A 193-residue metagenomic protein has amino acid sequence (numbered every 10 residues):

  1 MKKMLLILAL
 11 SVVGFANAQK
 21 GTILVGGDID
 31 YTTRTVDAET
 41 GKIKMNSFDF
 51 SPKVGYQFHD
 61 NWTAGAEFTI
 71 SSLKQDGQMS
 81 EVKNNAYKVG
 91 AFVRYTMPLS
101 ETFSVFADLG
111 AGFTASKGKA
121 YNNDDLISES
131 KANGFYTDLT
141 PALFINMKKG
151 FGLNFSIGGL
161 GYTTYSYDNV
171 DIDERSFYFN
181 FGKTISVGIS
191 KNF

Functional and structural regions predicted by a protein language model:
M1-T22, F193: Cleavable N-terminal export/targeting peptides
A9, E67, L160: Flexible loop residues that form catalytic and substrate-binding hotspots at small-molecule/glycan-binding clefts
A16-I43: Sec-dependent signal peptide cleavage junction
T22-I23, I29, T33, F48 (+4 more regions): Gram-negative (and chloroplast) outer-membrane scaffold detector with strong preference for beta-barrel transmembrane
E39, D125-S128, T140, Y165 (+1 more regions): Outer-membrane beta-barrel porins/channels
K148, L160-T164: Short Gly/Pro-enriched loop/turn and capping motifs at secondary-structure junctions
S156-G158: Internal, hydrophobic beta-strand segments that form the core of beta-sheet-rich folds
E174-G182: Individual transmembrane alpha-helices with interfacial aromatic-anchor signatures
